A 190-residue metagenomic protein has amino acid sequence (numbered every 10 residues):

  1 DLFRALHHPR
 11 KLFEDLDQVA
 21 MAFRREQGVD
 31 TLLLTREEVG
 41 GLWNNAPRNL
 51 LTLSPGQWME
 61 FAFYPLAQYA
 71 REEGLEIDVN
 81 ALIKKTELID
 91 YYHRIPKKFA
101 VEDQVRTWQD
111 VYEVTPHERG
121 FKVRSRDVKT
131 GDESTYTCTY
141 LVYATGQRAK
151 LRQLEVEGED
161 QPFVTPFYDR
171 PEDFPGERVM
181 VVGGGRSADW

Functional and structural regions predicted by a protein language model:
D1-L33, M180-W190: N-terminal Rossmann-like FAD-binding beta1-loop-alpha1 element of flavoenzymes
F3, D30, L34, E38-Y91: Glycine-rich active-site loop/strand segments that organize a redox cofactor
Q18-V19, D127-T130, V164-D169: A generic local structural motif
R25, T135, E172-F174: Short, flexible hinge/linker loops that cap or flank conserved catalytic cores
G28, W108, P175-R178: Phosphate-coordination loops involved in phosphoryl transfer and adenosine-cofactor binding
F63, D103-T107, R119, V156-P166: Preference for well-ordered, secondary-structure-rich cores of eukaryotic proteins
G74-K150: Feature captures the FAD/FMN-dependent oxidoreductase FAD-binding
K84, T145-W190: Glycine-rich dinucleotide-binding loop and its adjacent helix/turn
